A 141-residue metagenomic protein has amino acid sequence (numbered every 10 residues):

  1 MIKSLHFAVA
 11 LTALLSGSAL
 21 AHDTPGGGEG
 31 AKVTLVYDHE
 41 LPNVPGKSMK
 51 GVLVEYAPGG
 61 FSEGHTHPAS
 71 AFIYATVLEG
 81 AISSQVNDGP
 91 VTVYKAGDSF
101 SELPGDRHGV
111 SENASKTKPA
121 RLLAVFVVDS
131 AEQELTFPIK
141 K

Functional and structural regions predicted by a protein language model:
M1-L5: Positively charged n-region of N-terminal signal peptides that target proteins for export
H6-S16: Bacterial N-terminal signal peptides
G17-A21: Sec/Tat signal peptide C-region and signal peptidase I cleavage site
G28-G64, S70, V125: A short glycine-rich, His/Asp/Glu-containing loop-to-beta-strand
L41, G46, Y56, D88-G105: Short acidic-glycine-tyrosine-enriched beta hairpin
E63-P68, V86, V93, S111-A114: Short histidine-centered beta-strand/loop micro-motifs that create catalytic or ligand/metal-coordination sites
S70-G89, A96-D98: Glycine- and acidic-residue-biased ligand/ion/polar-headgroup-sensing regions
P90-V91, G105-E132: Ligand-binding loop in jelly-roll beta-barrel domains
